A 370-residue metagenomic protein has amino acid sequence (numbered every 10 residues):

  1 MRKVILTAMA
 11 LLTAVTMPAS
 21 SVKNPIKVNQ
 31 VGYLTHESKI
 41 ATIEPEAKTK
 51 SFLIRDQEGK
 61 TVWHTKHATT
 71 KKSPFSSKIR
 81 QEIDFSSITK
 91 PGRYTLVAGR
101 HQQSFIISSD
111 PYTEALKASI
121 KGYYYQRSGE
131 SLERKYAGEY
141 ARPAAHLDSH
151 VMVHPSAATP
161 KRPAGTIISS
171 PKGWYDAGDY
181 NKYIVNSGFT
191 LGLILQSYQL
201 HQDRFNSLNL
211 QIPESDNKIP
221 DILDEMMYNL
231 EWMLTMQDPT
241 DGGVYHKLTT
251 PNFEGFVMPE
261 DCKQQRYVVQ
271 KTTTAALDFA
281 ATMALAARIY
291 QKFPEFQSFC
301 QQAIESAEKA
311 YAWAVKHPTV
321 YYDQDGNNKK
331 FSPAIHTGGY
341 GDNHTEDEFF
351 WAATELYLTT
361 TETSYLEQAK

Functional and structural regions predicted by a protein language model:
M1-V4: Positively charged n-region of N-terminal signal peptides that target proteins for export
A10-P18: Hydrophobic h-region of N-terminal signal peptides that target proteins for export in Gram-negative bacteria
I26-D110: Ligand-binding face of N-terminal immunoglobulin V-set domains in extracellular IgSF glycoproteins
A41, A98, Y180, L191-I212 (+3 more regions): Well-ordered alpha-helical scaffold segments within catalytic/enzyme domains
H101-I184, F189: An acidic-aromatic substrate-binding cleft motif
D110-L132, I222-D241, I304-D323, T360-K370: Long, well-ordered core segments of solenoidal/helical folds
I167-A177, T235, P239-H344, F350-L358 (+1 more regions): Active-site lining segments of carbohydrate-active enzymes
N217-K218: Acidic, glycine-anchored loop motifs typical of Ca2+
